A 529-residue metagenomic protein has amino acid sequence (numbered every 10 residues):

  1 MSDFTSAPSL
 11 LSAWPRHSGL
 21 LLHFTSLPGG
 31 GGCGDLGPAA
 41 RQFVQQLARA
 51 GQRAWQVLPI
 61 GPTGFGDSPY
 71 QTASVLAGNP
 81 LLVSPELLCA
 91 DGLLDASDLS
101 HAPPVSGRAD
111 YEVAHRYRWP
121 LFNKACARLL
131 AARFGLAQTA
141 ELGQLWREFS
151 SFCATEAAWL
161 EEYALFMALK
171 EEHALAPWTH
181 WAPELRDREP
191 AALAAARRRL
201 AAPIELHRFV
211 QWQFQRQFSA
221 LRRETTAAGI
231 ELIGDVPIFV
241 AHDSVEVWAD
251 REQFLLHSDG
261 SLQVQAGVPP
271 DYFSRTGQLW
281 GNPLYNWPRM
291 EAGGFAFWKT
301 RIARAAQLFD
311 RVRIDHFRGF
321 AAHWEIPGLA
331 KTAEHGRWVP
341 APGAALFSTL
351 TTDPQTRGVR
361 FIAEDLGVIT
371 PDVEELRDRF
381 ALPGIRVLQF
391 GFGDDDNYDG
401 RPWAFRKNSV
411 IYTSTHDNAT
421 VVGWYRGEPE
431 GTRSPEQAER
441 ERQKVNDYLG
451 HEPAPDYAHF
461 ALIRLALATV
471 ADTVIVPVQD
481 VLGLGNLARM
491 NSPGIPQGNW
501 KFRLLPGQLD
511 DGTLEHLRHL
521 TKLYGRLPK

Functional and structural regions predicted by a protein language model:
M1-A50: Mature N-terminal, pre-catalytic/accessory segment of carbohydrate-active enzymes
S2, S12, L185-R186, T226-A228: Acidic, mature catalytic/reactive cores of soluble proteins
P8-R16, H23, G66-Q211, Q215 (+3 more regions): Alpha-amylase-like alpha-glycosidases and glucanotransferases acting on alpha-linked glucans and related
A13, P38-T63, Q307-F309, A468: Catalytic domains of carbohydrate-active enzymes, especially glycoside hydrolases
A50-P59, T225, E231-P237, A305-G319: Short acidic catalytic loops
Q52-R53, I230, V359, L382: Short glycine/serine/threonine/alanine-rich loop segments
H207-F239: Conserved, well-ordered alpha-helix/loop/beta-strand core segments that scaffold catalytic motifs
G483-K529: Structured C-terminal cap/extension of enzyme domains
